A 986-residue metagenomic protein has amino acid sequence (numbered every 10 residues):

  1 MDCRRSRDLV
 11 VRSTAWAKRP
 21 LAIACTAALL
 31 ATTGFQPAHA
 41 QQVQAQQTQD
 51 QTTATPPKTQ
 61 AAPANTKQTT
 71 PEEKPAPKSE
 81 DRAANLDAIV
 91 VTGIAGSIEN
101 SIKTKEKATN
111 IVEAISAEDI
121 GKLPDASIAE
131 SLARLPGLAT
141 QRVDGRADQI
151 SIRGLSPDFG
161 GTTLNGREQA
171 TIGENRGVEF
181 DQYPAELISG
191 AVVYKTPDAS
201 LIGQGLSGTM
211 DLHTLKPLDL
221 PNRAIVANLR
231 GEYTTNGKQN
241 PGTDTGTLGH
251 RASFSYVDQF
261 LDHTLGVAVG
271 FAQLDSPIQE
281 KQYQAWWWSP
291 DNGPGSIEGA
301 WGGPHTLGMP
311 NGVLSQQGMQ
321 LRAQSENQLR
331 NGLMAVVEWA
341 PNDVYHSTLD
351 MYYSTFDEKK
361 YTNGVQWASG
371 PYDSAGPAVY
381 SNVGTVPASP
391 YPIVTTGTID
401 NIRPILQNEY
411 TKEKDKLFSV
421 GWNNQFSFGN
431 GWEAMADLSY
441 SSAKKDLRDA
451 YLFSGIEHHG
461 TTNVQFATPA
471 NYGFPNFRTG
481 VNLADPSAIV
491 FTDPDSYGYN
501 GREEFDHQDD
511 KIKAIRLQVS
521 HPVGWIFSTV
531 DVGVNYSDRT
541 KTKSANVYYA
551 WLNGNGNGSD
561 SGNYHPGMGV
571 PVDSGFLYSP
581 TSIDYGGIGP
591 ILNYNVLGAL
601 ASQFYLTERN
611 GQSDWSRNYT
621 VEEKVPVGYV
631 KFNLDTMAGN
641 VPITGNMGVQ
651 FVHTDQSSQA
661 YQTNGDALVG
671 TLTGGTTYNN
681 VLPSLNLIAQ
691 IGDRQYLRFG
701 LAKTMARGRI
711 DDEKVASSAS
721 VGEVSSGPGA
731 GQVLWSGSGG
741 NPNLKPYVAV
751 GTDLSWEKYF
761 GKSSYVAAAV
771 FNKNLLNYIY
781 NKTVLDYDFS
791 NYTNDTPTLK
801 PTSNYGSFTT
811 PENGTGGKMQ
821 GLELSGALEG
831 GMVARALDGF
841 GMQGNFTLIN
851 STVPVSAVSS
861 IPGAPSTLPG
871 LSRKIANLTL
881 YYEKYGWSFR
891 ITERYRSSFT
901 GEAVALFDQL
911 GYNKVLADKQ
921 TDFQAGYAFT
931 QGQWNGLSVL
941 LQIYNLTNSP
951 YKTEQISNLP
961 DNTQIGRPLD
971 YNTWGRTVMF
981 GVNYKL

Functional and structural regions predicted by a protein language model:
D2, Y895-V904, Y927-L986: C-terminal beta-signal and adjacent terminal beta-strands/loops of Gram-negative outer-membrane beta-barrel proteins
D87-L123, Q149, P157-G160, R167: N-terminal periplasmic "start-of-domain" segments of outer-membrane beta-barrel proteins
T104, A129-E168, K195: Extracytoplasmic beta-strand/coil segments of soluble accessory domains associated with Gram-negative outer-membrane
L135, Y183-R230, E280: A beta-strand signature from Gram-negative outer-membrane beta-barrel systems, especially the internal plug domain
R167-K195, D244-T247: Short acidic/polar hinge/loop motifs at secondary-structure boundaries that mediate gating or recognition
D211-T214, T245-Q259, A272-L274, G318-T362 (+17 more regions): Outer-membrane beta-barrel transmembrane strands
M435, G729-S736, P742-G806, K818-Q820: Membrane-embedded beta-barrel scaffold of Gram-negative outer-membrane proteins
N772-N774, K782, N791-A903, K985: Gram-negative outer-membrane beta-barrel transporters
